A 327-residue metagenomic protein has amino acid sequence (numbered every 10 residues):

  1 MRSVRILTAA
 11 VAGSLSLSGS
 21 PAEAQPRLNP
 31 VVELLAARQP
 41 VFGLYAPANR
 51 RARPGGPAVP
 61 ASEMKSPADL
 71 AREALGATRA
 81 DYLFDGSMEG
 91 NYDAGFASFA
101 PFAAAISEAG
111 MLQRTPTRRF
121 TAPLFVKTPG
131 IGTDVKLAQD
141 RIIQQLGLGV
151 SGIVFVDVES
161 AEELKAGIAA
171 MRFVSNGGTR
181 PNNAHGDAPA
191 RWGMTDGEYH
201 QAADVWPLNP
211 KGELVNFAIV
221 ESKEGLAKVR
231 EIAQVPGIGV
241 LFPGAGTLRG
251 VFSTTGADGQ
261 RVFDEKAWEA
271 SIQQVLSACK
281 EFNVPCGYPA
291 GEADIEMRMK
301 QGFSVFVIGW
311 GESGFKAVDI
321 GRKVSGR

Functional and structural regions predicted by a protein language model:
M1-R5: Positively charged n-region of N-terminal signal peptides that target proteins for export
T8-S18: Bacterial N-terminal signal peptides
E23-R327: Expand to "…catalyze enediolate/carbanion chemistry for C-C bond making/breaking, isomerization, decarboxylation
